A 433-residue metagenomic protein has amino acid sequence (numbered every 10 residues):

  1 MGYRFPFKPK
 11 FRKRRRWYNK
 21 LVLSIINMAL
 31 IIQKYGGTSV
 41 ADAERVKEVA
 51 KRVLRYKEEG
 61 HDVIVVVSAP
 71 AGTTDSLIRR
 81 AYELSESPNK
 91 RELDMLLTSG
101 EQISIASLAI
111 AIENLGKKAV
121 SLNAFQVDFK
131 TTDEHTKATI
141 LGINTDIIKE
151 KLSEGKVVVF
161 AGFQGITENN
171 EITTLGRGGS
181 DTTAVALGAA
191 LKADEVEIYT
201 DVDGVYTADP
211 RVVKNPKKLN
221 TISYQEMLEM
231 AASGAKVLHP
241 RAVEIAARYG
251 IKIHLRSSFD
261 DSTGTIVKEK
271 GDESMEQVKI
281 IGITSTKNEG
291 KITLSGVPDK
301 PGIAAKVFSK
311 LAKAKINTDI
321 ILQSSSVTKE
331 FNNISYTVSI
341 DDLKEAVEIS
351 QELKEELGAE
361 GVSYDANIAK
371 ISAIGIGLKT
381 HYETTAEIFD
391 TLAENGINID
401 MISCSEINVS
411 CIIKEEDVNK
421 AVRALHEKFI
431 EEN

Functional and structural regions predicted by a protein language model:
M1-N27: N-terminal amphipathic/basic-hydrophobic helices that include classical n-h-c signal peptides and signal-anchor
Y18-V243, I413-K414: Nucleotide/pyrophosphate-binding catalytic subdomain
A29-I31, H61-V65, D94-M95, K118-V120 (+16 more regions): Structural motif
E59, L115, Y249, A314 (+1 more regions): Conserved dinucleotide-binding and phosphotransfer motif residues
S68-D75, L255-S274, F331: Terminal amphipathic helices with adjacent charged low-complexity linkers/tails
Y82, E86, K117, G250-H254 (+2 more regions): Non-catalytic alpha-helical coupling and interface elements of nucleotide-dependent molecular machines and regulators
A246: Acidic-aromatic/histidine active-site loop/patch
T265-N433: A conserved regulatory-domain signal marking ACT and ACT-like small-molecule sensing domains and adjacent regulatory
